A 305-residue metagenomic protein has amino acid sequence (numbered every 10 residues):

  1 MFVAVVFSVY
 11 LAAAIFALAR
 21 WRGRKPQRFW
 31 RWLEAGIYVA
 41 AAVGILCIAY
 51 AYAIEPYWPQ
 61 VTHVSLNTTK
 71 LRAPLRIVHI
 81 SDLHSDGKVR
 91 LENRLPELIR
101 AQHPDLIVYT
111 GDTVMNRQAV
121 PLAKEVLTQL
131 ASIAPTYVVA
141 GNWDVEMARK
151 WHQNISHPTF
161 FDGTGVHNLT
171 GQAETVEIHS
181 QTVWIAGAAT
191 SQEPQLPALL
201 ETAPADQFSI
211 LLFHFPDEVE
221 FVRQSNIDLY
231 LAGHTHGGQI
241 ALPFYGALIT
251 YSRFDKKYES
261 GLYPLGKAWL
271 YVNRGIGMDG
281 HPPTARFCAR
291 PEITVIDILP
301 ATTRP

Functional and structural regions predicted by a protein language model:
M1-Q60, T303-R304: Non-catalytic terminal accessory segments
F7, A17, T62-S65, A203-F208 (+4 more regions): Extended recognition/assembly regions associated with phosphoester-bond processing machinery
I54, L83-K88, T113-R117, G187-S191 (+2 more regions): Short, flexible loop segments at the rims of nucleotide/cofactor-binding pockets, characterized by
S65-V78, V166, A173-A186, P204-F208 (+1 more regions): Beta-strand-turn-beta hairpins that frame and shape the catalytic cleft of phosphate-ester-processing enzymes
T68-L169: Membrane-embedded segments
I80-S85, G111-T113, N142-D144, Q172-A173 (+4 more regions): Active-site metal-binding loops of divalent metal-dependent hydrolases
A148-V166, I178-F213, V219-F221, S225 (+1 more regions): Binuclear metal-dependent hydrolase catalytic cores centered on His/Asp/Glu-rich metal-binding motifs
P216-D297: Conserved beta-sheet core of the metallophosphoesterase superfamily
